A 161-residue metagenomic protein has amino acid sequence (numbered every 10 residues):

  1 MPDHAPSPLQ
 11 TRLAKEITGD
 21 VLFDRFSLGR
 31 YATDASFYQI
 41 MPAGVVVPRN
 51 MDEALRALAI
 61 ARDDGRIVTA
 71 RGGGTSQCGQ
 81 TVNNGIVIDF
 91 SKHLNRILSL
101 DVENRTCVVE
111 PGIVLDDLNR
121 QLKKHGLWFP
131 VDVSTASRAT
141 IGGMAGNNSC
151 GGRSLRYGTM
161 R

Functional and structural regions predicted by a protein language model:
M1-A35, M41, I60-V68: N-terminal accessory segments
L13, S36-V68, I86, F90-V133 (+2 more regions): N-terminal glycine-rich flavin-associated loop
F26, S134-A136: Active-site beta-loop-alpha junctions enriched in small/polar residues
A35-S36, Q77-V82: Short glycine-biased active-site loop of nucleotidyltransferases that positions the nucleotide triphosphate and helps
R71: Conserved PLP cofactor-binding pocket of PLP-dependent enzymes
R138-G142: Beta-rich nucleic-acid/ligand-interaction surfaces
